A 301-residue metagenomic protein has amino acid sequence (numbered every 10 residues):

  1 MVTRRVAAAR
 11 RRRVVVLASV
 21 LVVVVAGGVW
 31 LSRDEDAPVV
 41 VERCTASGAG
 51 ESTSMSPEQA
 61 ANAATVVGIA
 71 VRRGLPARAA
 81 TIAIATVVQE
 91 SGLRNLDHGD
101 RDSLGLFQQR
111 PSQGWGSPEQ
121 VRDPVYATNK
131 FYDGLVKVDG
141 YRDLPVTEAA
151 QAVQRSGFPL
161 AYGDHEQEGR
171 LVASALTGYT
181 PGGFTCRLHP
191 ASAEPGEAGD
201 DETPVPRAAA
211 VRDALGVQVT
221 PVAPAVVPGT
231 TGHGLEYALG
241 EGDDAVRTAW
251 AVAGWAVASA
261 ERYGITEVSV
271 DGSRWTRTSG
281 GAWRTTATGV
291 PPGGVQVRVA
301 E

Functional and structural regions predicted by a protein language model:
M1-V24, G28-R43, Q120-R122, Y126-G264 (+1 more regions): Non-catalytic cell-wall polysaccharide-engagement segments
A37-V39, R43-V88: Export/targeting segments at the very N-terminus of extracytoplasmic proteins
E51-T53, A70-G74, G114-Q120, V136-D139 (+1 more regions): A short glycine/serine-rich beta->alpha loop
G68-R72, V88-G92, D133-V136, A258: Short glycine/serine- and small hydrophobic-enriched flexible loop segments
E90-H98, F158-D164: Secretory-pathway/luminal and periplasmic proteins that interact with or process carbohydrate-rich
R101-G116: Substrate-binding/active-site groove segments that recognize and process beta-1,4-linked N-acetyl-hexosamine
G264-D271: A short amphipathic beta-strand at an alpha->beta junction
S273-T285: Short, structured protein-protein interaction patches enriched in aromatics and acidic/basic residues, typified by
